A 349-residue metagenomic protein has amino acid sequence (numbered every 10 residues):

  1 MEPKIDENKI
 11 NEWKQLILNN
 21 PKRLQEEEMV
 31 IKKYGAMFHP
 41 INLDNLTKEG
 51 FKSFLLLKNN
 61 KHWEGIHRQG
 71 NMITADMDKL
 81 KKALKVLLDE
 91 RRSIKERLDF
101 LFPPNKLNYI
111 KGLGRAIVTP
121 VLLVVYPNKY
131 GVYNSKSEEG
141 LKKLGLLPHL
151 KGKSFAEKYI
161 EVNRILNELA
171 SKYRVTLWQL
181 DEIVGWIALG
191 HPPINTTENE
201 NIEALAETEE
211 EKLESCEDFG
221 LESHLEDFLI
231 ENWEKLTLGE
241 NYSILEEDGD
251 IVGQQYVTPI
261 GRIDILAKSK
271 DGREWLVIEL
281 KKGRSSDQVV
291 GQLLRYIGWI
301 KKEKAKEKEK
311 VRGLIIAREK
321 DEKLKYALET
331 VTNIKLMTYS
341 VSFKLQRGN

Functional and structural regions predicted by a protein language model:
M1-K111, P127-A206, P259: An N-terminal alpha-helical hairpin/helix-loop-helix interaction module that forms a charged, gly/pro-flexible surface
V118-V121: Conserved beta-strand->loop/alpha-helix structural units within folded catalytic cores of enzymes with alpha/beta
L123-Y126, K151, K281-K282: A ubiquitous short alpha-helical element
V124-N128, G140-L144, K235, W299-E303: Active-site catalytic microenvironments for nucleophilic, acid-base chemistry
N195-N349: Charged, terminal alpha-helix-loop-beta segments that serve as non-catalytic nucleic-acid engagement and/or assembly
